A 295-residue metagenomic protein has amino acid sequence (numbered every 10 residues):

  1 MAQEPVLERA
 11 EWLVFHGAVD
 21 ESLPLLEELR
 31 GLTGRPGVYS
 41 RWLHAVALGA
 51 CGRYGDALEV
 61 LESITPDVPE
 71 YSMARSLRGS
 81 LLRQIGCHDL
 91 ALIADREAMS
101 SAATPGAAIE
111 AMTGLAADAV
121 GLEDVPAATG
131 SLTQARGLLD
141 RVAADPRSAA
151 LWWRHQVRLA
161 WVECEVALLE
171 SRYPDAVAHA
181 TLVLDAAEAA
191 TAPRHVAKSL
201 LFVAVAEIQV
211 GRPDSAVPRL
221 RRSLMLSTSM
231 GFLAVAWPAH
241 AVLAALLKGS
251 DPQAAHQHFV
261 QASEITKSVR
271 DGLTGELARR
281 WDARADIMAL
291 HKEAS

Functional and structural regions predicted by a protein language model:
M1-P24, E28-G31, D214, P218 (+1 more regions): C-terminal non-catalytic interaction modules
E4, Y39, V46, M73 (+8 more regions): Residue register of alpha-helical TPR repeats
H16, C51, I85, L122 (+5 more regions): Structural motif corresponding to the intra-repeat A-B loop/turn of tetratricopeptide repeats
L23-G31, L58-D67, R96-A103, T133-S148 (+4 more regions): Amphipathic alpha-helical segments of tetratricopeptide repeats
P36, L43, E70, L77 (+11 more regions): Structural signature of alpha-solenoid helical repeat junctions
